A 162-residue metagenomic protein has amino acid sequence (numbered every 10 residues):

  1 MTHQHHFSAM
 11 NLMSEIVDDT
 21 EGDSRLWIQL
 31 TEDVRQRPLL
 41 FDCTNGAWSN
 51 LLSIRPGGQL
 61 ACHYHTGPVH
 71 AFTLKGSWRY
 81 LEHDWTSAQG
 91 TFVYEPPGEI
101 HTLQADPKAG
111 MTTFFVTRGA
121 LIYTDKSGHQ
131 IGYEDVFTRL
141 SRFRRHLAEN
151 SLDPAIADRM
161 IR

Functional and structural regions predicted by a protein language model:
M1-G46, Q130-E134, L140-R162: A short, N-terminal "cap"/entry segment at the start of jelly-roll beta-barrel domains of the cupin/DSBH fold
Q36-P38, S49-L51, H70, F92-Y94 (+1 more regions): Conserved hydrophobic/aromatic beta-strand scaffold that supports enzyme active sites
P38-N45, G58, Y64-P68: Active-site region of the double-stranded beta-helix
C43, L81-T102: Short acidic-glycine-tyrosine-enriched beta hairpin
N50-L52, L60-H65, E82-W85, L103-D106: Short histidine-centered beta-strand/loop micro-motifs that create catalytic or ligand/metal-coordination sites
R55-P56, H65-E82, A88: Glycine- and acidic-residue-biased ligand/ion/polar-headgroup-sensing regions
Q59-L60, G76-Y80, F92, L121: Short beta-strand segments in beta-sandwich/barrel cores
A71, V93-Y94, K108-K126: A short hydrophobic beta-strand segment most commonly corresponding to one strand of the jelly-roll/cupin
